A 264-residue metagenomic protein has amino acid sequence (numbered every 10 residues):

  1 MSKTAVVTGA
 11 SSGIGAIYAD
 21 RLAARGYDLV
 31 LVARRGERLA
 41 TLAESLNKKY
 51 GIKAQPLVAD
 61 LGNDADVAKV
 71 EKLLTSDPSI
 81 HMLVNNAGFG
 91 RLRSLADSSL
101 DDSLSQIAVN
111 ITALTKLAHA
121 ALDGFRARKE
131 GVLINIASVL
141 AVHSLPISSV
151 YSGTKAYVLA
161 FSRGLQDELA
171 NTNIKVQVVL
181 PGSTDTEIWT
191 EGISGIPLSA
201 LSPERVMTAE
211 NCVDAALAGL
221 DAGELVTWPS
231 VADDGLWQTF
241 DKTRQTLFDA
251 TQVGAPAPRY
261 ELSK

Functional and structural regions predicted by a protein language model:
S11-S12: Conserved glycine-rich cofactor-binding loop
R25-L42: Conserved glycine-rich Rossmann-like NAD(P)H-binding loop of the short-chain dehydrogenase/reductase
N86-R91: Conserved NAD(P)H cofactor-binding loop of Rossmann-fold oxidoreductase domains
S94-A96, D102-I107: Substrate-binding pocket helix/loop in short-chain dehydrogenase/reductase
A118, T154: Active-site helix of classical SDR
S138: Residue(s) in the substrate-gating loop at a strand-loop-helix junction that position the organic substrate next
V178, S194-L236: C-terminal helical subdomain
